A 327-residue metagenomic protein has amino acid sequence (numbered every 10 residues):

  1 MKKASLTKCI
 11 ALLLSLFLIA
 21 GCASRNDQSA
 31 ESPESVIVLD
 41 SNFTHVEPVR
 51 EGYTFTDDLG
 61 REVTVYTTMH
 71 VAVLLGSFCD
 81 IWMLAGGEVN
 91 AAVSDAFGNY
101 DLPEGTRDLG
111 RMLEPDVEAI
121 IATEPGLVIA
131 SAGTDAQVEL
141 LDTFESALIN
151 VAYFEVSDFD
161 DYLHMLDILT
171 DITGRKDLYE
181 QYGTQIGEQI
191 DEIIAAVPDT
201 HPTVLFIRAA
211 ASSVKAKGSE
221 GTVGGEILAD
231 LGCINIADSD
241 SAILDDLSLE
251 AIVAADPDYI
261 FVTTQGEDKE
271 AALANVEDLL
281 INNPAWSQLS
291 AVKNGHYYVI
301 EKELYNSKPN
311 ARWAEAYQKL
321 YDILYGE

Functional and structural regions predicted by a protein language model:
K3-K8, G21-S77, K176-L205, T264 (+1 more regions): Bacterial Sec-exported substrate-binding components of ABC uptake systems
D58-L59, R107-V117, D240-L249: Short helix-initiation/N-cap motifs at beta->coil->alpha
H70-T123, L127-G133: A short, structured surface patch at a secondary-structure boundary
A96-G98, A216-D245: Alpha-helical, coiled-coil/dimerization segments enriched in small aliphatic residues
V117-A130, I149, L249-V262: Proline-aspartate-enriched helix->loop->beta-strand connector
A136-E139, E155-I168, H201-V223: Extracytoplasmic ligand-binding site segments that recognize negatively charged/polar headgroups
D161-D171, D177-E180, V262-E327: Structured C-terminal subdomain patch of bacterial secreted/periplasmic proteins
